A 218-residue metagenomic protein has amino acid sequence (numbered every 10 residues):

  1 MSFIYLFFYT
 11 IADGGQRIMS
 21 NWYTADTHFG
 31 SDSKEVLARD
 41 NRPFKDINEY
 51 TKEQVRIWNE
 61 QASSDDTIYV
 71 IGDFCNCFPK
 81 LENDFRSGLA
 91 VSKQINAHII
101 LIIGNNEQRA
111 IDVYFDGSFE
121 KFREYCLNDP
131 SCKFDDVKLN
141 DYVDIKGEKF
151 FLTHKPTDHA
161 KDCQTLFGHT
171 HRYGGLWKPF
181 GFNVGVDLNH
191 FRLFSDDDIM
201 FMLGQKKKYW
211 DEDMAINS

Functional and structural regions predicted by a protein language model:
M1-I18: Short, Lys/Arg-enriched N-terminal segments with co-localized hydrophobic residues within the first ~10-30 amino acids
I11-D13, S63, I216: Intrinsic disorder/low-complexity segments
I18, N217-S218: Non-catalytic terminal accessory segments
I18-S20, T24, G147, P179: Sequence-level motif detector for i,i+2 pairs with an aromatic at +2
M19, S64-D66, A97-H98, E148 (+1 more regions): Short coil/turn segments at beta-strand junctions that form active-site/ligand-binding loops
W22, Y69, I100, L166 (+1 more regions): Hydrophobic/aromatic beta-strand patches that form the interior of the parallel beta-sheet core in alpha/beta enzyme
T24, F29-L139: Core catalytic region of metal-dependent phosphoesterases/phosphodiesterases, especially metallo-beta-lactamase-like
G117-N217: Conserved beta-sheet core of the metallophosphoesterase superfamily
